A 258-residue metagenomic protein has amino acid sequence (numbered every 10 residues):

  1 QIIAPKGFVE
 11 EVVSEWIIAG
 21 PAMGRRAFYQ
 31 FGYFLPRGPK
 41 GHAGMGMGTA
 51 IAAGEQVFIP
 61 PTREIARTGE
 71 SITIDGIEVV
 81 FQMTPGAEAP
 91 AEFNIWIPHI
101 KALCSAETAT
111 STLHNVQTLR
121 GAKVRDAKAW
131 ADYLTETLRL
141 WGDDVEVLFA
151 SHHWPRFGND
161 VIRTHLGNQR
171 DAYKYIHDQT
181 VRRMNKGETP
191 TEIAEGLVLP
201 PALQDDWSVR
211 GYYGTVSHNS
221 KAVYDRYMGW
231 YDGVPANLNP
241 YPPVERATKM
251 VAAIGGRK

Functional and structural regions predicted by a protein language model:
I2-K6, N94, G158, P200: Short, structured coil/loop segments at alpha-helix boundaries
I3, G7-T84, K128-L138, G211: Metallo-beta-lactamase
E11, E15, G20-G24, F31-I51 (+2 more regions): Accessory terminal helices/loops
A53, V57-P60, G69-K186: Metallo-beta-lactamase
E64-G76, S105-A122, P190-K221: Short, charged N-terminal helix-start/capping segments
